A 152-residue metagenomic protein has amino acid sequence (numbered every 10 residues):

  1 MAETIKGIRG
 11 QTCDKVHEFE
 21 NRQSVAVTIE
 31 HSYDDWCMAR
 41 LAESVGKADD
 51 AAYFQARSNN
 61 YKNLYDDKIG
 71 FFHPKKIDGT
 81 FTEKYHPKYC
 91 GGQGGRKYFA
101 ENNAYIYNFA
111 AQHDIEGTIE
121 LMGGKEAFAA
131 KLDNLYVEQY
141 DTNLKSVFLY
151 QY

Functional and structural regions predicted by a protein language model:
M1-N59, N63-Y152: Active-site core of glycosidic bond-cleaving carbohydrate-active enzymes
